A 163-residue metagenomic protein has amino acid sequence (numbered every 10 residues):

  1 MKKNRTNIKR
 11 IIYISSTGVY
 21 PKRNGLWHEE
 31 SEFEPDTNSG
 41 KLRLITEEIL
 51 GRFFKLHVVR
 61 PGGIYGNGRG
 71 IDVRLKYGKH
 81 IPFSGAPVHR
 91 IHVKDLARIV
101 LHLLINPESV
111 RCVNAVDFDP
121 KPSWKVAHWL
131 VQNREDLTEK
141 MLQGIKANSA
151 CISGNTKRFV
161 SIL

Functional and structural regions predicted by a protein language model:
K2-D36: Conserved Rossmann-fold NAD(P)-dependent oxidoreductase catalytic core, especially the SDR/UDP-sugar
R10-Y13, H57-G63, H89, N114: Structural signature of the Rossmann-like NAD(P)-dependent dehydrogenase/reductase core
R23, N67-R74: Short beta-loop-alpha junction of Rossmann-like oxidoreductase domains
L26-E48, H89-I91, P120: Short-chain dehydrogenase/reductase
I45-N67: Conserved beta-loop-beta element that borders a ligand/cofactor-binding pocket
V58, R90, P120, A150-C151: Short aromatic/basic micro-patch
D72-H80, G85-V113: Alpha-helical substrate-binding/gating segment
A97-A147: Mid/C-terminal beta-alpha module of Rossmann-like enzyme folds, strongest in SDR-family dehydrogenases/epimerases
